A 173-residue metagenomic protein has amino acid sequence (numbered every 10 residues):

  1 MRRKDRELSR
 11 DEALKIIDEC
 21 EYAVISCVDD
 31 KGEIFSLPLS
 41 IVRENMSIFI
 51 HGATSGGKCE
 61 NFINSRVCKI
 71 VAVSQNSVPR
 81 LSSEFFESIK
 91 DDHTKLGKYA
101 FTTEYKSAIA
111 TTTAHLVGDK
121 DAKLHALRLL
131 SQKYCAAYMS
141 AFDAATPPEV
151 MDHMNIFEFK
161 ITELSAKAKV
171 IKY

Functional and structural regions predicted by a protein language model:
M1-Y173: Binding-site signature for planar aromatic cofactors or substrates
